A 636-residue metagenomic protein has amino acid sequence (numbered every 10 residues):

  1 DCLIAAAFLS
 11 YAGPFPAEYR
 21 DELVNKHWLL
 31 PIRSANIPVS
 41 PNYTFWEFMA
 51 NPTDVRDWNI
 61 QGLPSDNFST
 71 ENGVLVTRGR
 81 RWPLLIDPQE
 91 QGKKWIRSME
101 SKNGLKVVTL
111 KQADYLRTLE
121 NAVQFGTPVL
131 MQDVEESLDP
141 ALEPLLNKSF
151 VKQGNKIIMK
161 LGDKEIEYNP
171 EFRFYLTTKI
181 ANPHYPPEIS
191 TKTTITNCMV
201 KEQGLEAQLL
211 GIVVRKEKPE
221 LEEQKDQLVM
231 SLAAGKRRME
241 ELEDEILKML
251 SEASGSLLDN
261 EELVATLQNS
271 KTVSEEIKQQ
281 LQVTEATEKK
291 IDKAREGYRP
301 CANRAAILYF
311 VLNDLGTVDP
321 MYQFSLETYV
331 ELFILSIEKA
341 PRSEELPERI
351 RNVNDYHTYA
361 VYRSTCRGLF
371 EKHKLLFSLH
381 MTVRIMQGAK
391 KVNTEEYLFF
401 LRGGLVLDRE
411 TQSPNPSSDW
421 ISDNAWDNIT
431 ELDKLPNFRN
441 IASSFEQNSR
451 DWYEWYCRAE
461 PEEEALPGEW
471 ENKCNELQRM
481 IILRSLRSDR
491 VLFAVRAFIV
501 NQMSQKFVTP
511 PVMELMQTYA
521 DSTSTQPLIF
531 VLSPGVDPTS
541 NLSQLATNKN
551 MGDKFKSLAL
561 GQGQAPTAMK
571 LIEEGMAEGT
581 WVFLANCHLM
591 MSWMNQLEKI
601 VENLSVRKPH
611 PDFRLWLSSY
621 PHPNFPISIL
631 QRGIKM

Functional and structural regions predicted by a protein language model:
D1-M636: Amphipathic alpha-helical coiled-coil
